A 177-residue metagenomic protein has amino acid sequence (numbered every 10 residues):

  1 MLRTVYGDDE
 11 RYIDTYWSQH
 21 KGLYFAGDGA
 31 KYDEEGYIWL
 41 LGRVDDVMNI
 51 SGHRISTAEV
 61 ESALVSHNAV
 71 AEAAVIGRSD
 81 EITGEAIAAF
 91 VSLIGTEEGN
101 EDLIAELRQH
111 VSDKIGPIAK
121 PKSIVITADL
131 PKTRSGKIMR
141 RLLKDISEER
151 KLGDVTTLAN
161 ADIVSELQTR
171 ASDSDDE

Functional and structural regions predicted by a protein language model:
R3-T4, D14, G22, G27-A119 (+5 more regions): AMP-binding/adenylate-forming catalytic core of the ANL superfamily
D9-I13: A short helix/loop element that forms part of the nucleotide-sugar donor recognition site in Leloir-type
S18: Active-site catalytic loop in hydrolytic enzyme cores
I124-R134: Short proline/glycine- and acidic-rich turn/helix-capping motifs at secondary-structure junctions
